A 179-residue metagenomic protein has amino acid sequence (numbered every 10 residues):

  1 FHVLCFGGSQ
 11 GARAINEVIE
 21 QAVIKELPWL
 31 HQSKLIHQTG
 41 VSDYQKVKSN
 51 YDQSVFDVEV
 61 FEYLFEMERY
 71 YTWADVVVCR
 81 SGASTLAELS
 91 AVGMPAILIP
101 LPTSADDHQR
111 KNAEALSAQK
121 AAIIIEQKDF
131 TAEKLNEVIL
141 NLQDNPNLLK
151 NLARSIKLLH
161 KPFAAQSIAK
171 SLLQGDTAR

Functional and structural regions predicted by a protein language model:
F1-V77, R110-E114, A118, I125-K134: Donor-nucleotide binding loops and adjacent catalytic segments primarily of GT-B fold Leloir glycosyltransferases
I15, T131-L135, L152, A164-I168: Hydrophobic alpha-helical packing elements
F61, R80, L98-I99: A short structural motif in glycosyltransferase catalytic domains
T72-L86, M94-P95: Acidic donor-binding loop of glycosyltransferase active sites
L86, A91-A132: Catalytic binding pocket for nucleotide-activated donors in carbohydrate/polymer assembly enzymes
L135-L142: Receiver (REC) domain switch/output surface
L148-P162: A short, well-ordered alpha-helix in the C-terminal region of glycosyltransferases
K161-R179: C-terminal alpha-helical cap of glycosyltransferases
